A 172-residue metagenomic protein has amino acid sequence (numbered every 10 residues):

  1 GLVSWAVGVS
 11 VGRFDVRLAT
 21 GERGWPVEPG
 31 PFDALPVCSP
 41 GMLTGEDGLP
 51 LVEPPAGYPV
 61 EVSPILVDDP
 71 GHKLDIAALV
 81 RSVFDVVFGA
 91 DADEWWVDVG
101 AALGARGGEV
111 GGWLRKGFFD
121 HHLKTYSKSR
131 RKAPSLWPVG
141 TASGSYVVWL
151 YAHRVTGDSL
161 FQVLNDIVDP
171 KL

Functional and structural regions predicted by a protein language model:
G1-L172: Terminal accessory regions of large proteins
